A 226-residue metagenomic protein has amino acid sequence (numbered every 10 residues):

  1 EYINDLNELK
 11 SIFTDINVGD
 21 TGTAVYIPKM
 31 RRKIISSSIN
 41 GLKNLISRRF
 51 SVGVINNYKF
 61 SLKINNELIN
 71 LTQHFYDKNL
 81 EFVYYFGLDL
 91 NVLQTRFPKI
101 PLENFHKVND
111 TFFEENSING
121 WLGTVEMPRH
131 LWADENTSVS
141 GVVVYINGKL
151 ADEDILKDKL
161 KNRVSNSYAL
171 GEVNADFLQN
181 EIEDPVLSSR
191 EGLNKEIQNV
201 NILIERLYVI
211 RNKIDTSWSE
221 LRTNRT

Functional and structural regions predicted by a protein language model:
E1, S37-S38, D89, L160-K161 (+1 more regions): Poly-acidic low-complexity segments
E1-N70: GHKL-type ATPase core
Y2, F13, Y26, Y58-F60 (+7 more regions): Sequence-level detector for tyrosine residue identity
S36, N40, Y76-N79, R163-V164 (+1 more regions): Surface-exposed flexible segments
S51, N79-F82, N199, R225-T226: A short, hydrophobic/aromatic-rich structural module that often spans a beta strand with its adjoining loop
E67-N109: Polar/charged, Gly/Pro-rich intrinsically disordered segments
R96-T226: Charged regulatory segments coupled to nucleotide-binding catalytic modules in large multidomain enzymes
